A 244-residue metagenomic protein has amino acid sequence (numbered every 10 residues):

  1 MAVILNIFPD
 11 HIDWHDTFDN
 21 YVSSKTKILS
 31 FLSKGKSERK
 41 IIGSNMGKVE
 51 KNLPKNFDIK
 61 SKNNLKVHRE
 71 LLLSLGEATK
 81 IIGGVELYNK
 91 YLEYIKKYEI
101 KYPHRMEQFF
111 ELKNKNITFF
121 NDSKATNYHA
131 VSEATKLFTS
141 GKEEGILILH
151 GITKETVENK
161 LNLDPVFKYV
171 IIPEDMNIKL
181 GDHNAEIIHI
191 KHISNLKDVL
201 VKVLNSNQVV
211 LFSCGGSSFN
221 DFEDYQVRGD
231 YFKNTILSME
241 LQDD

Functional and structural regions predicted by a protein language model:
M1, V49-V67, V166-K168, D182-N195: Active-site regions of enzymes building and remodeling cell-envelope glycoconjugates
M1-N63, N220-D224: Flexible active-site lid/hinge loop adjacent to a nucleotide/diphosphate and Mg2+-phosphate binding pocket
A2-L5, Y21, L75, D122 (+4 more regions): Residue-level signal for inorganic ion chemistry
P9-D10, M46-G47, T126, I152-K154 (+3 more regions): Short glycine-rich anion-binding loops that position phosphate/pyrophosphate groups of nucleotides and phosphorylated
R39-G43, V170-I171, V209-S213: Short glycine-rich phosphate-binding loop at a beta-alpha junction
L65-F167: Nucleotide phosphate-binding/pyrophosphate-handling subdomain across enzymes that bind or process nucleotide phosphates
E155-V209, D243-D244: C-terminal helical cap/extension that packs against the catalytic core of soluble nucleotide-cofactor enzymes
G215-L241: Glycine/aspartate-rich loop-and-adjacent alpha/beta segment that forms the canonical ThDP
